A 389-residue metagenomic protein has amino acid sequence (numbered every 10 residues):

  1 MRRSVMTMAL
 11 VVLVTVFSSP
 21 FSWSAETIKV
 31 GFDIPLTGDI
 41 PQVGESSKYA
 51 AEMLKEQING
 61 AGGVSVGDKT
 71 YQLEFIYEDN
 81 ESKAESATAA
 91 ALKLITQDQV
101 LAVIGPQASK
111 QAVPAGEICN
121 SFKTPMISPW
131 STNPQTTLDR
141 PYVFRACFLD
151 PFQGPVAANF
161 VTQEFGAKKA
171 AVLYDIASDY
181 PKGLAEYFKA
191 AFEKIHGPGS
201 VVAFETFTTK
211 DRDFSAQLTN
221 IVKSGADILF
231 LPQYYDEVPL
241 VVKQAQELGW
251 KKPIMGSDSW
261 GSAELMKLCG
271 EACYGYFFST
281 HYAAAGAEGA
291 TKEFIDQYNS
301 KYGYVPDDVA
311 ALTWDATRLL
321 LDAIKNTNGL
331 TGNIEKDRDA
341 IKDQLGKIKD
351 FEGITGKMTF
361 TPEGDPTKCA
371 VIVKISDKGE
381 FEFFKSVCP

Functional and structural regions predicted by a protein language model:
R2-S4, M8-V11, W23-P389: Extracytosolic ligand-binding ectodomains
T15-W23: C-terminal segment of classical bacterial N-terminal signal peptides
